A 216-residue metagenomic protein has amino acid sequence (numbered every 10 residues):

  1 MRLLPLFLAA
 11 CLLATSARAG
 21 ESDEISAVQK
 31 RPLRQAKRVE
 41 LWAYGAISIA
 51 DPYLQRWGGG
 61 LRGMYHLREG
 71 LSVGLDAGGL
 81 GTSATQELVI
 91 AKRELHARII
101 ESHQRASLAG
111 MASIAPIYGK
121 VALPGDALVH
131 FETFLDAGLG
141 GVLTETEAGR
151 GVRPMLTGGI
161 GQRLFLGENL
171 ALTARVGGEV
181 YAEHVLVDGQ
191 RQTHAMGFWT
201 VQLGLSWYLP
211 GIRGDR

Functional and structural regions predicted by a protein language model:
R18-L67, G204-R216: Short glycine/proline- and aromatic-enriched beta-strand/turn motifs that initiate or cap beta-hairpins
K37-V39, Q55-G59, Q104-L108, F131 (+2 more regions): Residues that define the transmembrane beta-barrel architecture of outer-membrane proteins
V39-L41, G70-V73, K120-A122, L164-L172 (+1 more regions): Repeated loop/turn-to-beta-strand initiation elements of outer-membrane beta-barrel proteins
A43-G45, L61-L67, L75, G110-I114 (+4 more regions): Residues on the lipid-exposed face of transmembrane beta-strands in outer-membrane beta-barrel proteins
A46-P52, T82-A84, G119-V121, G140-T146 (+2 more regions): Sequence/structural signature of outer-membrane beta-barrel proteins
Q55-G58, Q86-A91, P124-A127, T146-P154 (+1 more regions): Outer-membrane beta-barrel translocator domains and adjoining extracellular loop/strand segments of Gram-negative
L71-T146, G204: Gram-negative (and chloroplast) outer-membrane scaffold detector with strong preference for beta-barrel transmembrane
L108-A115, M196-R216: Outer-membrane beta-barrel "beta-signal"
